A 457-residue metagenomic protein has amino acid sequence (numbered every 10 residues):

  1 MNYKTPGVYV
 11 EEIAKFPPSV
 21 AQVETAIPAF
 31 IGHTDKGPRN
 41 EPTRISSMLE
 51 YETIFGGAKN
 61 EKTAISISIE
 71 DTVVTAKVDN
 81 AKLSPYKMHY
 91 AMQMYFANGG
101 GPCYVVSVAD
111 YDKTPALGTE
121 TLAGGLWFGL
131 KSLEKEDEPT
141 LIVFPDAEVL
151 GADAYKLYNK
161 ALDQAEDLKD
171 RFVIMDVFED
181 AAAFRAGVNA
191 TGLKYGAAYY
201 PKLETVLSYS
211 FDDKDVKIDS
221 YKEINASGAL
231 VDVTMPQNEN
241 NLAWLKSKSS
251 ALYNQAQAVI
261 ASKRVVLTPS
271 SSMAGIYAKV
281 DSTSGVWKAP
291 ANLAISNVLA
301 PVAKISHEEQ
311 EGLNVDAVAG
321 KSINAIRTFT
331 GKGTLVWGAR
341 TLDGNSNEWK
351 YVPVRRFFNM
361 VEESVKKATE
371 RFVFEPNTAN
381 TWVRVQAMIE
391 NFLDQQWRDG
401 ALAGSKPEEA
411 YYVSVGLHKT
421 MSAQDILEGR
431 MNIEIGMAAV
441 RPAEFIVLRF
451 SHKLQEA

Functional and structural regions predicted by a protein language model:
M1-D110, F128, E134-E148, D153 (+1 more regions): Structured, hydrophobic secondary-structure cores that serve as assembly/anchoring elements
D112-K131: A short, well-structured beta->alpha microelement
L122-G125, D153-L157: Short, glycine/acidic-rich beta->alpha junctions
Y158-L162: Extracytoplasmic, non-cytosolic globular domains
